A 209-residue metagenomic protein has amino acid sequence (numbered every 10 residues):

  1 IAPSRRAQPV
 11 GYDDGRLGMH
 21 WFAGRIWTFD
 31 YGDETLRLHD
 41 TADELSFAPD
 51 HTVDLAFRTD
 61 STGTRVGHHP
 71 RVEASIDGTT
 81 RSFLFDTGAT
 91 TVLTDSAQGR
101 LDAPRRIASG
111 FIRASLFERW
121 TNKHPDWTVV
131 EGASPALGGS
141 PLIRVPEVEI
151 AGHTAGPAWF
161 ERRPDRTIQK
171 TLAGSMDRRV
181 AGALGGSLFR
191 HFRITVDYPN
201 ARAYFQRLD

Functional and structural regions predicted by a protein language model:
I1-D209: Pepsin/retropepsin-fold aspartyl endopeptidases
